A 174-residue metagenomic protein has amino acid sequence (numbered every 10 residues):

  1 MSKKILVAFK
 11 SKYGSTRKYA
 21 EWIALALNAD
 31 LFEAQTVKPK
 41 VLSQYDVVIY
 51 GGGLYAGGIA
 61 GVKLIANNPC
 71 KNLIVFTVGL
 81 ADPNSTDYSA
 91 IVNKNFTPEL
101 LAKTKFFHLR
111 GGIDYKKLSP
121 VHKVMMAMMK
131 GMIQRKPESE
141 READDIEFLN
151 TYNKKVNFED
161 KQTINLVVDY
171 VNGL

Functional and structural regions predicted by a protein language model:
M1-P69, V75, N165, D169-L174: N-terminal beta1-alpha1-beta2 submodule of the flavodoxin-like/Rossmannoid cofactor-binding fold
G57-L174: FMN-binding flavodoxin-like domain, especially the glycine-rich phosphate-binding loop
